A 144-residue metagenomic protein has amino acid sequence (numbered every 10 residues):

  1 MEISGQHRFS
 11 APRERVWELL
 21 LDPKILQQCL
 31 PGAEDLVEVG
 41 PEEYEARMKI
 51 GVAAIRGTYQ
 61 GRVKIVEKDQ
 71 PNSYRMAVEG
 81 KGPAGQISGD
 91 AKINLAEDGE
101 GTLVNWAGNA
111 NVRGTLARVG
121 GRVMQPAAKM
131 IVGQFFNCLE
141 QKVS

Functional and structural regions predicted by a protein language model:
M1-G51: Hydrophobic ligand-binding cavity/cleft-lining segments
E2-Q6, E43-E45, T58-Q60, S73 (+2 more regions): Intrinsic-disorder/low-complexity, polar/charged segments enriched in Ser/Thr/Lys/Arg/Asp/Glu/Gln
G5-H7, E34, Q60-E67, V78 (+1 more regions): Hydrophobic/aromatic beta-strand elements that line small-molecule binding cavities or substrate pockets in beta-rich
P12, P41, Q70-P71, D98-G101: Short strand-connecting beta-turns/loops that link adjacent beta-strands
V37-E79, Q134: Glycine-rich portal/gate segments that line the openings of hydrophobic small-molecule binding cavities
R75, E79-A127: Beta-strand/loop substructures that line and gate deep hydrophobic ligand-binding cavities in soluble
N137-S144: Short, highly charged C-terminal tails/helix-capping segments
